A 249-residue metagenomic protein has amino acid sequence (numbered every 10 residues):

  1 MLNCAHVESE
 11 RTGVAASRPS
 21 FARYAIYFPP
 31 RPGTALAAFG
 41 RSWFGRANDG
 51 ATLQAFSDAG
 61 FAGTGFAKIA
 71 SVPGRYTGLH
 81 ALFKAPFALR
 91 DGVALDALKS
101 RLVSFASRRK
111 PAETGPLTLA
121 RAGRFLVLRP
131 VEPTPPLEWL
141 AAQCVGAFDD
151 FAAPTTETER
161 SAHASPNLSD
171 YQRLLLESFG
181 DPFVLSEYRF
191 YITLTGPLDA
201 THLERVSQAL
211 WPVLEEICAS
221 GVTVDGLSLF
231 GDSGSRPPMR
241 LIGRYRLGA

Functional and structural regions predicted by a protein language model:
L2-A122, P135, W139-G221, G234-A249: Basic, often amphipathic N-terminal segments
I26, L126-P130: Generic recognition of long tandem-repeat/solenoid scaffolds
T223-G231: Small/polar glycine-rich anion-binding or flexible loop at a beta-alpha turn
